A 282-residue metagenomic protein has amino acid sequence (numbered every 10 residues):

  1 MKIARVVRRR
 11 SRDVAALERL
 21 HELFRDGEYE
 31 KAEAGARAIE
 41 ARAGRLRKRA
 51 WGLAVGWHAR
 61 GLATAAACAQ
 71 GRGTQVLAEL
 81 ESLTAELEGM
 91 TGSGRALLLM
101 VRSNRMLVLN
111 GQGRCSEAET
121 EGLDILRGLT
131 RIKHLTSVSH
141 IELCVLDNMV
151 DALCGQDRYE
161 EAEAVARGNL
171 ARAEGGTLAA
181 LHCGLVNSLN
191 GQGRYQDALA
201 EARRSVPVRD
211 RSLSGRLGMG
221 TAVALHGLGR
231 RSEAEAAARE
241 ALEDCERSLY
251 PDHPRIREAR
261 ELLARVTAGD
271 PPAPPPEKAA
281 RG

Functional and structural regions predicted by a protein language model:
M1-G282: Intrinsic-disorder-linked linear interaction elements in eukaryotic regulatory proteins
